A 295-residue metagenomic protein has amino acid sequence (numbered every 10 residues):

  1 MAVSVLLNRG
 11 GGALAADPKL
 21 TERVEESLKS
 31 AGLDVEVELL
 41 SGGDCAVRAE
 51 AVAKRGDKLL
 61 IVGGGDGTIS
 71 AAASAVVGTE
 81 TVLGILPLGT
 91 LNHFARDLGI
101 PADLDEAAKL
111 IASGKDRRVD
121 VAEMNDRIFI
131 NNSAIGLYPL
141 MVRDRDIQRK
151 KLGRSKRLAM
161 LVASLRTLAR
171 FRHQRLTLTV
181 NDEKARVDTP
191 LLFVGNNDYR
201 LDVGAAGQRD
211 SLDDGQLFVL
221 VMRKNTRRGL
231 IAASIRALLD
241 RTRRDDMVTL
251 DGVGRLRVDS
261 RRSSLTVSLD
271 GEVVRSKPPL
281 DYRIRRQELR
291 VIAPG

Functional and structural regions predicted by a protein language model:
M1-L60, S70, D105-E106, K184: ATP/NTP phosphate-donor binding region
L6-N8, L86, M222: Short hydrophobic segments within beta-strands
R9, G63-G65, L88: Glycine-rich beta-strand-to-loop/alpha-helix junction loops that act as flexible
E22, S30-A31, L39-L40, V47 (+2 more regions): Catalytic core of DAGKc-family lipid kinases
T68-T81: Short Gly/Thr/Asp-enriched flexible loops that form oxyanion-binding sites at enzyme active sites
R127-G136, L140, R186-V187, L191-G195 (+5 more regions): Short hydrophobic-aromatic micro-motifs
R149-A159, V194, R200, A205-G229: Gly/Ser/Thr-rich active-site loops/lids in small-molecule metabolic enzymes that frequently grip phosphoryl groups
V180-N181, R186, S211, V221-G295: ATP/nucleoside-binding phosphotransfer catalytic cores, i.e., glycine-rich phosphate-binding loops
